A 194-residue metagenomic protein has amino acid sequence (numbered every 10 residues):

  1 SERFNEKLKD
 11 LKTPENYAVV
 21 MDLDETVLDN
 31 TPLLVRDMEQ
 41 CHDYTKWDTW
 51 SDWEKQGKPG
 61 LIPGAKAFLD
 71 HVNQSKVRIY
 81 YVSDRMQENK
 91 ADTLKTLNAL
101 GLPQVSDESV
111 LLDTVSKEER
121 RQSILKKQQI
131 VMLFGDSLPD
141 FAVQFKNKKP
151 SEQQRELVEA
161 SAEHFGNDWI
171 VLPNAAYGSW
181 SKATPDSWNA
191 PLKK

Functional and structural regions predicted by a protein language model:
S1-M21, A183-K194: Non-catalytic pre-domain segments flanking phosphatase-related domains
E2, L33, D70-R78, Q87 (+2 more regions): Sec-exported extracytoplasmic/periplasmic mature domains
D10-A18, V27-P59: Active-site neighborhood of HAD-like aspartate-dependent phosphohydrolases
D10-E15, V72-S75, Q104-V105, H164-G166: Short helix-terminating capping/connector loops at secondary-structure junctions
E15-V27, Q87-N89, T114: Acidic helix-start/capping segments at beta-turn-to-alpha-helix junctions
A18-M21, L28-D29, R78-S83, V131-F134 (+1 more regions): Structural recognition of the beta-strand scaffold that forms the well-ordered cores of secreted hydrolase catalytic
S51-Y80, Q87: Short, acidic loop-to-helix structural element flanking the phosphoryl-transfer center in phosphate-processing enzymes
M86, K90-K194: C-terminal cap/substrate-recognition subdomain and adjoining C-terminal extension of metal-dependent phosphatase-like
